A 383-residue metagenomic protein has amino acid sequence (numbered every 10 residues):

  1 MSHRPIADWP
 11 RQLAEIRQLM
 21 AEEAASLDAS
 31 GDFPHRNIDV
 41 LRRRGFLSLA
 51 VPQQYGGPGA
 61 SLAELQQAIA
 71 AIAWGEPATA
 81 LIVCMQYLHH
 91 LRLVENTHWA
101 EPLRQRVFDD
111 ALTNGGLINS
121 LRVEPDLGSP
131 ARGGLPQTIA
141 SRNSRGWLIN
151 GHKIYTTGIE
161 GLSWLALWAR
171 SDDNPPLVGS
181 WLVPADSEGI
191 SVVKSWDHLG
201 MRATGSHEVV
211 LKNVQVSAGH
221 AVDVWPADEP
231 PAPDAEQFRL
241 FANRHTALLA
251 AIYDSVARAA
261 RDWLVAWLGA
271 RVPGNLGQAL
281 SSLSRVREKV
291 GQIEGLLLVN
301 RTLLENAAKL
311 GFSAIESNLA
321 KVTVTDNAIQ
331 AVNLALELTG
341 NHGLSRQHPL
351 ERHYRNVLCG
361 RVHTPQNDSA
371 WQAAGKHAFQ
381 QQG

Functional and structural regions predicted by a protein language model:
H3, I16-E23: Generic N-terminal amphipathic, Lys/Arg-enriched alpha-helix
I16, A257-A260, L264, I293 (+4 more regions): Amphipathic alpha-helices that form helix-helix packing interfaces
A21, A25-D28, L298-T323, L336-L344: C-terminal helix-coil-helix/basic helical segment that borders enzyme active sites and/or dimer interfaces and provides
H35-R42, L49-H152, T157: Glycine-rich flavin
I38-D39, G277-R287, S313-D326, G343-C359: Charge-rich, acidic-biased intrinsically disordered regions
H152-V192: A short core secondary-structure module
H198-G295: Glycine-rich beta->alpha junctions and the first turn(s) of the following alpha-helix
N341-G383: Glycine-rich phosphate/cofactor-binding loops in nucleotide/flavin-utilizing enzymes
